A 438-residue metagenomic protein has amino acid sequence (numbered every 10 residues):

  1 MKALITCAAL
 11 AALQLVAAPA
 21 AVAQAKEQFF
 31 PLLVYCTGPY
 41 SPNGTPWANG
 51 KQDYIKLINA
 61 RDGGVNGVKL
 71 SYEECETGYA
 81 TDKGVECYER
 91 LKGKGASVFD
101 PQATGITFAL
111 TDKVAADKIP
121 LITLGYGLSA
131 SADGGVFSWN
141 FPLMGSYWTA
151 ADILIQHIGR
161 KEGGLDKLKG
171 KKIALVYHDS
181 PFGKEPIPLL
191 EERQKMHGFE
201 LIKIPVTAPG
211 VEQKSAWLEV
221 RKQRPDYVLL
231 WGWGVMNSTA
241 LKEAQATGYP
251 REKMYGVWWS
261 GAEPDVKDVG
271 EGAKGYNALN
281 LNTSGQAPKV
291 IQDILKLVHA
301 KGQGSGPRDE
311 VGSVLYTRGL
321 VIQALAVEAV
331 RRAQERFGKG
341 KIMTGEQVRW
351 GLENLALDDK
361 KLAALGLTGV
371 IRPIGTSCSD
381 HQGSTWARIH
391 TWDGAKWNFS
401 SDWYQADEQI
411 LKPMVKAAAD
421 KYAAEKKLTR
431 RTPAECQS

Functional and structural regions predicted by a protein language model:
V16-A23: Sec/Tat signal peptide C-region and signal peptidase I cleavage site
A25-F29, P42-N49, R61-G134, L143 (+3 more regions): Beta-alpha junction/loop-to-helix N-cap segments that form part of ligand/metal-binding clefts
E27-Q52, C75-D82, A103, V176-E185 (+1 more regions): Extracytoplasmic "Venus flytrap"
N49-Y72, G163-L165, K195-G198: Signal peptide-proximal N-terminal region of secreted/periplasmic/extracellular or secretory-lumen proteins
K83, S129-A130, S138-G248, G285-Q292: Extracellular/periplasmic Venus flytrap/periplasmic-binding protein
L91-T104, P120-G125, K172-V176, I202 (+4 more regions): Periplasmic-binding protein-like
A244-Q323, Y404, A418: Extracellular/periplasmic periplasmic-binding protein-like sensory domains
Q303-Y316, V327-D402: Segments of small-molecule ligand-sensing domains
